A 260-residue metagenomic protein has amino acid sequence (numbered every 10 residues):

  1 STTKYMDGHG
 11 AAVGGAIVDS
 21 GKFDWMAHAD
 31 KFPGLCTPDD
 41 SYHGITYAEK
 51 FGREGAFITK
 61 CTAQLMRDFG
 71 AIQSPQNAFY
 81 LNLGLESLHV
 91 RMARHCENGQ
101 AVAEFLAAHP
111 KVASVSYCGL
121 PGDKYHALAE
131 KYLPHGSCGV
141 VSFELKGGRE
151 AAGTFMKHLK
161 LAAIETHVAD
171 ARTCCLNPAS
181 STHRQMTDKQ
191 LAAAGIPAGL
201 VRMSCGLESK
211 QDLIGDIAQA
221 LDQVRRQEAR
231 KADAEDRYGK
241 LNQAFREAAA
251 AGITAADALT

Functional and structural regions predicted by a protein language model:
T3-V140, E144-C174, P178-A179: Active-site C-terminal subdomain of aminotransferase-like
R91, K157, T173-T260: PLP-dependent enzyme catalytic core of the Aspartate aminotransferase-like
